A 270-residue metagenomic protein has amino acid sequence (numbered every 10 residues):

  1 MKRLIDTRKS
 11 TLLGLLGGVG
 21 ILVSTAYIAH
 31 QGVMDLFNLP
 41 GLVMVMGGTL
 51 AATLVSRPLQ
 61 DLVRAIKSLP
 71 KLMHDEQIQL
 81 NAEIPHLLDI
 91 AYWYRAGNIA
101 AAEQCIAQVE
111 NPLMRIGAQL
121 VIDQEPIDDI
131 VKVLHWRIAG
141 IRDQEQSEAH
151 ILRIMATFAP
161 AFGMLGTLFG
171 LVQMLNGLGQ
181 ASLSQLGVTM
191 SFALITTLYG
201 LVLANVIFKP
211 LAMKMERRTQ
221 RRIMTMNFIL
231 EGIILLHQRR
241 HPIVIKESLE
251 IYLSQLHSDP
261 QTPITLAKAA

Functional and structural regions predicted by a protein language model:
K2-S10, I21-E148, R222-A270: Large intracellular
L13-L16, G20-V33, G140-R218: Helix-termination/interfacial motifs at the ends of transmembrane alpha-helices
